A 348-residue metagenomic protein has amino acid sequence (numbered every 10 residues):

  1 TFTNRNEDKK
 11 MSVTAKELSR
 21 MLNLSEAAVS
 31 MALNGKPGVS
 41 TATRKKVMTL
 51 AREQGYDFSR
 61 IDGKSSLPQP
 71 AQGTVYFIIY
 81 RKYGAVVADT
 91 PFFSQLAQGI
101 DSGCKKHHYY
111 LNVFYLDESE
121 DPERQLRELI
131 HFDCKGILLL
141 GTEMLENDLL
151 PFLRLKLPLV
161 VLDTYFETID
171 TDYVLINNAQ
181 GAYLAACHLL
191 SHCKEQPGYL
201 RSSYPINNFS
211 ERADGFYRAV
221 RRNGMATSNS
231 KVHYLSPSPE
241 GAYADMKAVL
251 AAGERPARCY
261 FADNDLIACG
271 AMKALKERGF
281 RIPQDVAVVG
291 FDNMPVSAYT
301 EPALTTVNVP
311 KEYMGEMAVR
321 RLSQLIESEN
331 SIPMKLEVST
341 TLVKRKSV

Functional and structural regions predicted by a protein language model:
T1-K10, P70-C187, L250-A251, R255 (+1 more regions): Alpha-helical recognition/docking segments in bacterial nutrient-uptake and carbohydrate-utilization systems
T1-Q69: N-terminal helix-turn-helix DNA-binding module of bacterial transcription factors
S25, D57, G73, K135 (+2 more regions): Short acidic/polar active-site loop segments enriched in Thr and Asp
K82-Q95, V113-E120, V174-L184, L200-K247 (+4 more regions): Hinge/beta->alpha junction and helix N-cap segments in small-molecule ligand-binding domains
C134-G141, G198-R201, V232, E254-N264 (+1 more regions): Periplasmic-binding protein-like
D245-V348: Flexible loop/turn connectors
